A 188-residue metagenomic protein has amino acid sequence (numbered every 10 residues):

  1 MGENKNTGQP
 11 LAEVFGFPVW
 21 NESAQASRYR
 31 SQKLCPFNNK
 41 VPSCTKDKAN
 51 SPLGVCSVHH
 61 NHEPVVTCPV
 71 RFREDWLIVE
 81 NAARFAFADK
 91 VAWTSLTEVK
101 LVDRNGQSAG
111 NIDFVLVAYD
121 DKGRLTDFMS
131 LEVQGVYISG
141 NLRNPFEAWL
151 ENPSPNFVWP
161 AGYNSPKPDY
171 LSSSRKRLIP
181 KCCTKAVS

Functional and structural regions predicted by a protein language model:
M1-N105, A109: Nuclease-adjacent, charged terminal/linker segments that flank catalytic cores
K48-S51, N111-L116, P180: Short amphipathic alpha-helical surface micro-motifs
E98, A109-A118, F128-Q134: Short acidic loop-to-beta-strand element that houses the catalytic metal-binding Asp/Glu of nuclease active sites
G106, D120-G123, A186-S188: A general structural signal for short secondary-structure junctions and capping/turn motifs
D120-M129, Q134-I138, R143-A148: Positively charged, amphipathic N-terminal segments that serve as targeting/anchoring signals
Y137-S188: Acidic, metal/cofactor-coordinating or nucleic-acid-engaging core segments within structured domains
